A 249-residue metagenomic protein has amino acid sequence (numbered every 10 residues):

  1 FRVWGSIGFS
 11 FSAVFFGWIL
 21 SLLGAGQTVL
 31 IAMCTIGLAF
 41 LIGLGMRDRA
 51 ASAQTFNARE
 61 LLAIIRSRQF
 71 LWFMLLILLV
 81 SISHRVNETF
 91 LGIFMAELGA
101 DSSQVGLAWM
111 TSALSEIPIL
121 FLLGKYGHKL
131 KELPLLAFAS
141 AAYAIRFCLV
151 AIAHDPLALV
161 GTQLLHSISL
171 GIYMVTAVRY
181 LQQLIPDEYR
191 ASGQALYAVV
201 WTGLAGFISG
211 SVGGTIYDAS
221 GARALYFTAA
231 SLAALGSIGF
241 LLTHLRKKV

Functional and structural regions predicted by a protein language model:
F1-W4, S102-S103, I185-A198: Loop-to-transmembrane helix entry/capping segments in MFS-fold secondary transporters and related SLC/MFSD carriers
L20-S21, P118-K131, Y217-D218: Helix-to-loop junctions at the C-terminal end of transmembrane segments in multipass secondary transporters
Q27-G45, L225-T243: Symmetry-related core transmembrane helices of the 12-TM Major Facilitator Superfamily/SLC fold
M33, P134-L149, A230: Structural signature of the two symmetry-related core transmembrane helices
G45-L79: Juxtamembrane intracellular "pre-TM" segments in multi-pass secondary transporters
F70-A108, M174: Helix-loop boundary and gating motifs at the non-cytosolic
A151-Q163: Helix-loop junctions at membrane interfaces in 12-TM secondary transporters
I172-I185: Intracellular juxtamembrane helix-capping segments at the cytosolic ends of symmetry-related transmembrane helices
